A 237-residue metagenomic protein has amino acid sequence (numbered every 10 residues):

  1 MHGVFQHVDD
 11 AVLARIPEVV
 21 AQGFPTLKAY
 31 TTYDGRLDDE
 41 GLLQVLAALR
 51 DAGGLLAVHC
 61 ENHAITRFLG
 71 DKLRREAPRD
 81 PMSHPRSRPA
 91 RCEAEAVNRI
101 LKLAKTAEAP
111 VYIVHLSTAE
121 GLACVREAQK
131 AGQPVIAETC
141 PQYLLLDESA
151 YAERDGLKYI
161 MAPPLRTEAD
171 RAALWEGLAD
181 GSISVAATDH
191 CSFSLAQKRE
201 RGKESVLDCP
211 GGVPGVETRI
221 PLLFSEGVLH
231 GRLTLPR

Functional and structural regions predicted by a protein language model:
F5-D10: Active-site beta->alpha loop and helix N-cap motifs at the rims of alpha/beta catalytic domains
A11-A186, G202: Histidine/acidic residue-rich metal-binding segments in metalloenzymes
E93, S205-P221: Gly/Ser/Thr-rich active-site loops/lids in small-molecule metabolic enzymes that frequently grip phosphoryl groups
A152-K158, A196-E204, T218-L222: Short acidic (Asp/Glu) and glycine-rich catalytic loops that position anionic groups and cofactors
A162-A172, E176-D180, T218-R237: C-terminal helical cap
D189: Short acidic-hydrophobic catalytic motif
R199-P210, L229-R237: A beta-strand-loop signature enriched in Asp, Gly, Thr, and Trp that corresponds to the sialidase/neuraminidase Asp-box
